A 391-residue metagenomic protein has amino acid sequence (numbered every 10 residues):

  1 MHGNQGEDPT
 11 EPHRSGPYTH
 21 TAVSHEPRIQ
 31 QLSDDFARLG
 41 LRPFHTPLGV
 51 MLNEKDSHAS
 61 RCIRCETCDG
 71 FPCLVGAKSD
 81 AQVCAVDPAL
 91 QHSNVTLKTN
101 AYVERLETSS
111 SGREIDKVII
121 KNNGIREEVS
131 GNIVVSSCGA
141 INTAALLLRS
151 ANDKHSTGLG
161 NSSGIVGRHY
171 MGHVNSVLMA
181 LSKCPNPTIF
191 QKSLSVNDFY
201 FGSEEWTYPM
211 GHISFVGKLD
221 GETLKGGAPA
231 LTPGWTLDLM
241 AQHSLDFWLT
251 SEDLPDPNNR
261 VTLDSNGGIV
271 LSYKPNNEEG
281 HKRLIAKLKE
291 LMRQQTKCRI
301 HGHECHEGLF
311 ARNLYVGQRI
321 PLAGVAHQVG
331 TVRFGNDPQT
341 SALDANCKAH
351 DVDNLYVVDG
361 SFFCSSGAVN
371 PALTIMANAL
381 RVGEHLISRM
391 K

Functional and structural regions predicted by a protein language model:
M1-V103, R312, R319-G324, R333: Conserved redox-cofactor binding core of oxidoreductases
P17-V23, P72-V75, V270-E279, S366 (+1 more regions): Active-site rim elements
L39, S163-A286, V325-G330, H350 (+1 more regions): FAD cofactor-binding and catalytic pocket of flavoenzymes
T46, R64-C65, E104-E107, G280-S365 (+1 more regions): A glycine-rich dinucleotide-binding beta-alpha-beta segment and adjacent secondary-structure elements that constitute
D56-R61, S109-D116: A short, glycine/Asx- and small/polar-enriched loop/turn that sits immediately N-terminal to a beta-strand
K78, N132, L159, N277 (+1 more regions): Alpha-helix N-cap/helix-initiation motif
H92, A101, R105-S109, D116-F190 (+3 more regions): Glycine-rich loop(s) and the adjacent beta-strand/alpha-helix scaffold that form part
S365-L386: A conserved FAD-binding loop/helix module that cradles the flavin
